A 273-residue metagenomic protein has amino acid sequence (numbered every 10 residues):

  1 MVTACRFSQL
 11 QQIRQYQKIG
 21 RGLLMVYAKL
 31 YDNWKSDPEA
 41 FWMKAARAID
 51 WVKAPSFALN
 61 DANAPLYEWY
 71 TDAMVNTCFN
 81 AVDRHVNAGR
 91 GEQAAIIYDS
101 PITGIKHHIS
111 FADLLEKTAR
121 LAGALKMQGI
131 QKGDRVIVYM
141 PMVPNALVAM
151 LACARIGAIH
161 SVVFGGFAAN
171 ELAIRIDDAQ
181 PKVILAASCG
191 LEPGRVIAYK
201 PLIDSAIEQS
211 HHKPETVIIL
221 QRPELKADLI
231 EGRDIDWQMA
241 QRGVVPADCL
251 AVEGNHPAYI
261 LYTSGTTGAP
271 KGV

Functional and structural regions predicted by a protein language model:
L23-D72: N-terminal amphipathic, basic-rich helices that act as targeting or association modules
K35, F41-K53, A73-I97, N255: A short N-terminal helical cap/helix-turn-helix that marks the beginning of AMP-binding/adenylate-forming
C78-F79, I96-L151, A168, L229 (+1 more regions): Conserved AMP-binding/adenylate-forming core of the ANL superfamily
D83-R84, K126, P144-F164, E171-A173 (+1 more regions): Hydrophobic alpha-helical segments in the ANL/AMP-binding
E92-A94, V217-L220, I230-Y262, A269: Conserved pre-ATP/AMP-binding loop-to-beta segment of ANL
V136, C153, P257, T263-T266: Conserved S/T- and glycine-rich ATP-binding loop of Class I adenylate-forming
R155-M239: Structural core segment of the AMP-binding/adenylate-forming
